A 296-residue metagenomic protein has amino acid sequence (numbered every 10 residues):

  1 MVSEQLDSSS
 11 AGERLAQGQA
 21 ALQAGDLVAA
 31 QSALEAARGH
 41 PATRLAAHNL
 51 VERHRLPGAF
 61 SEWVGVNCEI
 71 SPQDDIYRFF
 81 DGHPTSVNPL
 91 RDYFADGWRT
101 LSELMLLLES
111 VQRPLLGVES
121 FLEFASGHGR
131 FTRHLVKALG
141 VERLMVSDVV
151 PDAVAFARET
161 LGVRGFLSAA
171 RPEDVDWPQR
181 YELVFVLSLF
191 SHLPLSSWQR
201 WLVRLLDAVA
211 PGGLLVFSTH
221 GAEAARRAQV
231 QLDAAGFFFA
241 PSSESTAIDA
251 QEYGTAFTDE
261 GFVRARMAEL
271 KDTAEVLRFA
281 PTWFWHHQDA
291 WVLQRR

Functional and structural regions predicted by a protein language model:
S8-G18: Alpha-helical tetratricopeptide repeat
Q23, L45-G117, F124-D176, L195 (+2 more regions): Class I (Rossmann-like) S-adenosyl-L-methionine-dependent methyltransferase catalytic domain, capturing the SAM-binding
A36-R38: Alpha-helical solenoid scaffolds that mediate protein-protein interactions, centered on TPR/SEL1-like repeats but also
V175-V184: A short acidic, Gly/Pro-enriched loop at the edge of an enzyme's catalytic core that lines a small-molecule cofactor
L183-S196: A short SAM/SAH-binding and catalytic strip from SAM-dependent methyltransferases
Q199-P211: A short glycine-rich, Lys/Arg-flanked "PGG" loop and its adjoining helix->strand segment in the class I
